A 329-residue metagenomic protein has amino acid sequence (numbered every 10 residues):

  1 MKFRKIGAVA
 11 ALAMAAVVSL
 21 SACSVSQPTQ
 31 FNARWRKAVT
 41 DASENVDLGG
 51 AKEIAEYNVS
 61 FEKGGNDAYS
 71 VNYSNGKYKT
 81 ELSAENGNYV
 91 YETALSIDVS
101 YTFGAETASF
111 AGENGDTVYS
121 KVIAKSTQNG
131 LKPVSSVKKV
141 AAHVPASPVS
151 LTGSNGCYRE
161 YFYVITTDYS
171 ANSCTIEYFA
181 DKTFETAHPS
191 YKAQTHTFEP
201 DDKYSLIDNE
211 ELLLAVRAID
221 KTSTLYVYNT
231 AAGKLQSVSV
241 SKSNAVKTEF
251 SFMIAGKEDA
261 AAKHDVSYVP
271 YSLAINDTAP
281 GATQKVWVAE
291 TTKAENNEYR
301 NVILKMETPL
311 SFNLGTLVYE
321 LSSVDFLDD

Functional and structural regions predicted by a protein language model:
M1-A10: Bacterial N-terminal signal peptides that target proteins for export
K2-F3, A33, Y191: Disordered, low-complexity tails and leader-like regions
A13-V17: Alpha-helical transmembrane segments
S19-A22: C-terminal motif of bacterial Sec signal peptides marking the signal peptidase cleavage site
V25-F162, A218-D329: Acidic, serine/threonine-rich low-complexity disordered tracts
S150-N229: Acidic, serine/threonine- and glycine-rich low-complexity intrinsically disordered segments that serve as flexible
